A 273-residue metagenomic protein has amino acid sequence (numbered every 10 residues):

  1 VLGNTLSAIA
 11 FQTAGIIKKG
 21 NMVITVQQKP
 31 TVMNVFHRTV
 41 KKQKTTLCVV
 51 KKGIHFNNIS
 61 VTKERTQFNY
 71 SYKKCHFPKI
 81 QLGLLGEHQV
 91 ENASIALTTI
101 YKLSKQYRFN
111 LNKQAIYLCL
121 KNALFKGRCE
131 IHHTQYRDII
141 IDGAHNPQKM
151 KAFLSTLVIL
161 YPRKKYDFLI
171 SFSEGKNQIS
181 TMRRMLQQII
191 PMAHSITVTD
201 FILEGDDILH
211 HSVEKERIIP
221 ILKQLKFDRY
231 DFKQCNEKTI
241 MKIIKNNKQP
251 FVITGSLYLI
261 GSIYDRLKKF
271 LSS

Functional and structural regions predicted by a protein language model:
V1-K79, A93, L97-Q114: Acidic, Mg2+-coordinating active-site environments of NTP-dependent enzymes
A8, K73-S195: Nucleotide phosphate-binding/pyrophosphate-handling subdomain across enzymes that bind or process nucleotide phosphates
G15-V23, L160-D167, N246-N247: Short, surface-exposed connector motifs at secondary-structure boundaries
T25, F168-I170, V198, I253: Structural beta-sheet core signal
K29-C48, D138-I139, M185-P250: C-terminal helical cap/extension that packs against the catalytic core of soluble nucleotide-cofactor enzymes
V32-V35, K149-A152, R184, S262-I263: Phosphate- and divalent-cation-binding pockets in alpha/beta enzyme and binding domains that engage nucleotide-derived
F172-E174, I202, L257: Residue-level signal for short, function-critical loop segments
K238-K268: A glycine-rich beta-strand to alpha-helix segment that forms a phosphate/ribose-binding loop at ligand/cofactor sites
